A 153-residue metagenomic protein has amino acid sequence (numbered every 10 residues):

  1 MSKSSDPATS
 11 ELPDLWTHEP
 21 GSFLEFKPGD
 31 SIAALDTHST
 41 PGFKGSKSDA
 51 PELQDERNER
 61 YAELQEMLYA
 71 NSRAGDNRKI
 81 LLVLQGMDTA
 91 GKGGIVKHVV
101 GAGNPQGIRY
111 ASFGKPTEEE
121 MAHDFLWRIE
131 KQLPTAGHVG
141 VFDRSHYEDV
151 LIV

Functional and structural regions predicted by a protein language model:
S2-R60: Charged, amphipathic alpha-helical linker segments immediately N-terminal to NTP-binding catalytic cores
T40, K79-L81, Y147-E148: Glycine-rich, often proline-containing surface loops adjacent to acidic residues and nearby aromatics that form
F43-E56, I108-V153: Conserved nucleotide-sensing/catalytic segment adjacent to the nucleotide-binding pocket in NTP-handling enzymes
E63-R73: Pre-Walker A adenine-sensing motif
G75-L82, G137-H138: Pre-Walker A (Motif I) flank of P-loop NTPase domains
L82-V100: Glycine-rich phosphate-binding P-loop
G94-A102, F113-G114, L126-W127: "Short basic amphipathic alpha-helical interaction patches in structured regions
P105: Arginine/glycine-rich "motif VI" loop of SF2 helicases in the C-terminal RecA-like domain
